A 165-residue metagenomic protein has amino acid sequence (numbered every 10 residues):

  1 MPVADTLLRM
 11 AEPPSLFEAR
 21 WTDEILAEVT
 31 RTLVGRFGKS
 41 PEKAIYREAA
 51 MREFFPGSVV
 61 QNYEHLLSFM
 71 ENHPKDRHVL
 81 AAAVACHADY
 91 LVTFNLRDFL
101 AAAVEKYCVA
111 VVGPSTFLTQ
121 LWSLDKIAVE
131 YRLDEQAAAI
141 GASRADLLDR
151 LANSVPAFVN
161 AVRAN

Functional and structural regions predicted by a protein language model:
M1-R36: PIN/NYN-family metal-dependent endoribonuclease catalytic core
R36-K39, V109-V111: Short, hinge-like loop/turn segments at secondary-structure boundaries
K39-R47: A metal-dependent, Asp-based hydrolase signature
A49, E53-P56: Ligand-binding beta-strand-loop-alpha-helix segment within the catalytic cores of soluble metabolic enzymes
P56-Y90, I140-R144, L151-A152, A157-N165: Active-site neighborhoods of divalent-metal-dependent phosphate/nucleic-acid chemistry enzymes
R77-A110: Acidic, metal-binding active-site segment of PIN/NYN-like and related structure-specific nucleases
R97-N165: Acidic, PIN/NYN-like endoribonuclease modules and their adjacent C-terminal/linker elements
